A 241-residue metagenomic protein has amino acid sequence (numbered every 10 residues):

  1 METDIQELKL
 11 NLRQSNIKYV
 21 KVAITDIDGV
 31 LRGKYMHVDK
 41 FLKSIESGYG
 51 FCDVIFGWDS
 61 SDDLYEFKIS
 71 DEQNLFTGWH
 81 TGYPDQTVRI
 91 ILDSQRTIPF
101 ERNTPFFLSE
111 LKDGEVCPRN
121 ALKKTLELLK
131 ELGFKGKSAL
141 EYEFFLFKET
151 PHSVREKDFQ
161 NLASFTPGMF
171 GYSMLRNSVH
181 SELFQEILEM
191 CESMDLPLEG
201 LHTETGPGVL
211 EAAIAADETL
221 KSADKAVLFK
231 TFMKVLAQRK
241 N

Functional and structural regions predicted by a protein language model:
M1-G200, S222, L228: ATP/Mg2+-dependent ligation/transfer catalytic cores
G200-A213: Active-site-proximal, well-structured secondary-structure segments within enzyme catalytic domains
V209, S222-N241: Acidic, glycine-rich loop-and-beta core segments that form the ion-binding/anion-interacting portion of active sites
A216-D217: Intrinsically disordered, low-complexity linker/loop segments enriched in Gly/Pro and charged/polar residues
